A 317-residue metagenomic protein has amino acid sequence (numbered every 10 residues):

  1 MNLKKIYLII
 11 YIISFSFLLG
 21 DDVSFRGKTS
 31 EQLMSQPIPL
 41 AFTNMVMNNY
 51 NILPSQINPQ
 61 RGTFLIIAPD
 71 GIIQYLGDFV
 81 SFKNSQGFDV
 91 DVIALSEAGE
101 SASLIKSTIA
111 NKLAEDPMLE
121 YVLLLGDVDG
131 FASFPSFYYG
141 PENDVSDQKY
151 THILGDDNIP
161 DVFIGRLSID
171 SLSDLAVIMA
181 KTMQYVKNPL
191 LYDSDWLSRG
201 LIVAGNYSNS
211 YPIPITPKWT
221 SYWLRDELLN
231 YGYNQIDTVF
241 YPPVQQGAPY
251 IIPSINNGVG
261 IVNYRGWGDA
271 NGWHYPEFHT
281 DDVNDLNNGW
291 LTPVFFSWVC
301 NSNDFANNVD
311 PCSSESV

Functional and structural regions predicted by a protein language model:
M1-K4, Q148: Generic cytosolic/nucleocytoplasmic N-terminal low-complexity/intrinsically disordered segments
L3-S16: Sec-dependent N-terminal signal peptides
D21-V317: Cysteine-dependent hydrolase recognition
